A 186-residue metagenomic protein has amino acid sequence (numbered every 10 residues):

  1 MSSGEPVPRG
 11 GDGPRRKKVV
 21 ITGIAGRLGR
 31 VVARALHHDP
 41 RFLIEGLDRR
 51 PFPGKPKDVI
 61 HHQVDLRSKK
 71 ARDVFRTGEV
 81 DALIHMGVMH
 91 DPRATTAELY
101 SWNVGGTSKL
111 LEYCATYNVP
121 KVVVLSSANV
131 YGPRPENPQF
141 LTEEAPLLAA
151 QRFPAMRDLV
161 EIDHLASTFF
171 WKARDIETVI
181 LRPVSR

Functional and structural regions predicted by a protein language model:
G11-D39: N-terminal Rossmann NAD(P)H-binding glycine-rich loop of SDR-like oxidoreductase domains
T22, L47, L83-G87, V122-A128 (+1 more regions): SDR active-site strand-loop-helix element
R41-P51: Conserved glycine-rich Rossmann-like NAD(P)H-binding loop of the short-chain dehydrogenase/reductase
K57-S68: Rossmann-fold cofactor-recognition segment
H61, L99, V122, T178-L181: Hydrophobic/aromatic anchor residues within beta-strands of the central parallel beta-sheet of Rossmann-like
L66-G105, Y113-T116, P133: NAD(P)H-binding glycine-rich loop region in Rossmannoid oxidoreductase-like domains and their noncatalytic homologs
K109-A155, V179: Conserved Rossmann-fold NAD(P)-dependent oxidoreductase catalytic core, especially the SDR/UDP-sugar
Q151-R182: Active-site Tyr-X1-5-Lys
